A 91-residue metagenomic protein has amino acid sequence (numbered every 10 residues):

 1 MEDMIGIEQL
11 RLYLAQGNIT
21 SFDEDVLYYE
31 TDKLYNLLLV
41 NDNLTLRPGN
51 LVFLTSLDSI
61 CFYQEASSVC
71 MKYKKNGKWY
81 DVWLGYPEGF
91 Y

Functional and structural regions predicted by a protein language model:
M1-S21: Membrane-proximal N-terminal amphipathic helix
D3, L10, L34-Y35, K78 (+1 more regions): Short alpha-helical interface elements
S21-G49, L54-T55: Surface-exposed loop/linker segments characteristic of extracytoplasmic
F53-Y91: Low-complexity, S/T/G/P-rich flexible repeat/linker segments used as non-globular hinges and stalks within
